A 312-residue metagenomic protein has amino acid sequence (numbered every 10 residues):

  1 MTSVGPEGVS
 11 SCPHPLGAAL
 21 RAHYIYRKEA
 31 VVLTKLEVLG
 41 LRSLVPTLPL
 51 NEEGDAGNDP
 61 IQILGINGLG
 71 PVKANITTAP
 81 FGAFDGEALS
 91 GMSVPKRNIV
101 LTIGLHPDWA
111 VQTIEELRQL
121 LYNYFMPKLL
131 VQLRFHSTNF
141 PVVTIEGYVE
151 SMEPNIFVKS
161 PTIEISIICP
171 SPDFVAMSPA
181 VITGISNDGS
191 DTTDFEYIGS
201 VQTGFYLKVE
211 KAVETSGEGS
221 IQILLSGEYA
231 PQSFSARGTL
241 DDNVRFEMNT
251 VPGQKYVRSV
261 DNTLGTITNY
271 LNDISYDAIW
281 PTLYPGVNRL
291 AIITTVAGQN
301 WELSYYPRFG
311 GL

Functional and structural regions predicted by a protein language model:
T2-G5: Extreme N-terminal basic, low-complexity initiation segments that serve as generic localization/processing leaders
S10-T77: Polar/acidic, low-complexity leader/linker segments enriched in S/T/G and N/D
P71-G91: SsDNA-processing nucleotidyl-transfer enzymes
F84-W109, K159-D173, N288: Oligomerization/assembly interface segments of phage tail-like spikes and tubes
S93-R97, F125-P127, F157-P161, G199-V201 (+2 more regions): Solvent-exposed loop and beta-edge segments used for protein-protein assembly and interaction
S93-V100, L105-K128, Q132: Compositionally biased, low-complexity regions
P127-D173: Short beta-strand and beta-hairpin "edge-sheet" elements
V175-L312: Intrinsically disordered, low-complexity segments enriched in serine, threonine, and glycine
